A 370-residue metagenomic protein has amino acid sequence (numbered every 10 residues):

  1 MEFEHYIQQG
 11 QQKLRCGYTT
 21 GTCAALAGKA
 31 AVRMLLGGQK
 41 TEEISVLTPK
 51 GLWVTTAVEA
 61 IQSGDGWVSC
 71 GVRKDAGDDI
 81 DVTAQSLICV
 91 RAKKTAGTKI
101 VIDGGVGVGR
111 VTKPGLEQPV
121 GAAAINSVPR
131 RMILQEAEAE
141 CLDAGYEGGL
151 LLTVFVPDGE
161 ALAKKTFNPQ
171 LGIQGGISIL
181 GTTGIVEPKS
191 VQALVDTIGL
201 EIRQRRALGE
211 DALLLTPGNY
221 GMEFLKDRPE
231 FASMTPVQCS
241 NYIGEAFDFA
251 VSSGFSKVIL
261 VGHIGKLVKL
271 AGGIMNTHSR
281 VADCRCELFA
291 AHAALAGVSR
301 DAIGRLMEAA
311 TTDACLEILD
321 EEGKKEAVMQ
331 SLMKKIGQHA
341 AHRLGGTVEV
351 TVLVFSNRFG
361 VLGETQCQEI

Functional and structural regions predicted by a protein language model:
M1-K165, P169-L171: Generic N-terminal targeting/processing segments that precede catalytic cores or assembly contacts
E2, I7-Q8, R15, L171-I177 (+2 more regions): A structural signal for small-residue-enriched, beta-sheet-centric alpha/beta enzyme cores and oligomeric scaffold folds
V82-A96, L353-I370: C-terminal edge-of-domain segments
A161, M222, V361: Flexible, glycine-rich phosphate/dinucleotide-binding loops and adjacent beta-alpha linkers at cofactor/substrate
A163-G175, L362-I370: Short, low-complexity, polybasic intrinsically disordered segments
